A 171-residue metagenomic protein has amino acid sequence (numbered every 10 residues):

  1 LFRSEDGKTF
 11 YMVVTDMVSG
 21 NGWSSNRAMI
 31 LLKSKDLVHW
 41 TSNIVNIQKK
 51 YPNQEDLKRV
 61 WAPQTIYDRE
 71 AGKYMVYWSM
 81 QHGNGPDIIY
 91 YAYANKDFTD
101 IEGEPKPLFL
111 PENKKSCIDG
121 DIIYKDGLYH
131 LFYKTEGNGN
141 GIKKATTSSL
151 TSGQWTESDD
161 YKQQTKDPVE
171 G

Functional and structural regions predicted by a protein language model:
L1-V60, I66-E170: Beta-rich carbohydrate-recognition and catalytic domains
